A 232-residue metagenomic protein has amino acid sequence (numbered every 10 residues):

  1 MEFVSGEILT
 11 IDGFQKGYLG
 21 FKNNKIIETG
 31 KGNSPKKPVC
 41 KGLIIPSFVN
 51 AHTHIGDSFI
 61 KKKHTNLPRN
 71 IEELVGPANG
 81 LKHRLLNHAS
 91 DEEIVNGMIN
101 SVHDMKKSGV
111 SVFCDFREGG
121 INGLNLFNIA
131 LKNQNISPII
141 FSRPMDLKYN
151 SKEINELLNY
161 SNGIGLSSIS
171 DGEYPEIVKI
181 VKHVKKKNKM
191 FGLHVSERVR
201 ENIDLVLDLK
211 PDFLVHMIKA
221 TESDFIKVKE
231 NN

Functional and structural regions predicted by a protein language model:
M1-N33: N-terminal metal-binding scaffold of metallo-dependent hydrolase/deaminase domains
S5-G6, N33-P35, Y160-S161, P211: Short, well-ordered alpha-helix to beta-strand connector turns
G6, L19, N24, K41 (+6 more regions): Divalent metal-coordination and catalytic microenvironments
K31-I45: Active-site metal-binding motif and surrounding structural segment of the metallo-beta-lactamase
P46-S58, M190-R198: Histidine-centered catalytic micro-motifs
S58-I94, N135, L158, D204-L209 (+1 more regions): Active-site gating loops and adjacent loop-to-helix segments of metal-dependent hydrolytic enzymes
L85-S161, I169-P175, K179: Active-site loop-helix segments enriched in His/Asp/Glu that coordinate and activate a nucleophilic water at divalent
L158-N232: Active-site core of metal-dependent hydrolases
